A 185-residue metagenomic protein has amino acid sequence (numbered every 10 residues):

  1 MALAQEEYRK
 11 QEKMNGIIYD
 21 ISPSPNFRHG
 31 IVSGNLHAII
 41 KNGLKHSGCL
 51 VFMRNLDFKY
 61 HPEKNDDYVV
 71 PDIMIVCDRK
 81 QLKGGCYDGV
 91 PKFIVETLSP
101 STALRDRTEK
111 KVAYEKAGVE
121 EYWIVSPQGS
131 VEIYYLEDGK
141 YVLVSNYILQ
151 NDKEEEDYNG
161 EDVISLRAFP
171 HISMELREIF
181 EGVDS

Functional and structural regions predicted by a protein language model:
M1-S185: Gly/Pro/Ser/Thr-rich low-complexity, intrinsically disordered segments predominantly at protein N-termini
